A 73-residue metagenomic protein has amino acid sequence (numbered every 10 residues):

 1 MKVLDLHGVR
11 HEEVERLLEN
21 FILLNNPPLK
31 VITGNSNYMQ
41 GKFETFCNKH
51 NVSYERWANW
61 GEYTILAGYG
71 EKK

Functional and structural regions predicted by a protein language model:
M1-K73: Long, charged, low-complexity intrinsically disordered regions
